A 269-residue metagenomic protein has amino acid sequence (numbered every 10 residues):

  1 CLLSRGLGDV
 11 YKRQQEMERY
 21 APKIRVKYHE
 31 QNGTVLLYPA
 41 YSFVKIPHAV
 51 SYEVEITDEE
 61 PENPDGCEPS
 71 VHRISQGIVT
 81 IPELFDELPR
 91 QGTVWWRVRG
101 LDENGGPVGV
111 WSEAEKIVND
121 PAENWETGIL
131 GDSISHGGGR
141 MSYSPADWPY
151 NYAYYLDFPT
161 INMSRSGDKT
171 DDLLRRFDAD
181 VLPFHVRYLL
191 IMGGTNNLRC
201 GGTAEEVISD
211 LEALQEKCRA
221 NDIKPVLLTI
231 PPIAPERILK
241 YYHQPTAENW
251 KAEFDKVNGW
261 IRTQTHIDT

Functional and structural regions predicted by a protein language model:
C1-Q14: Single conserved hydrophobic/aromatic residue that forms the stacking wall/gate of nucleotide- or nucleobase-binding
R13-P47, W111-E123: Pro/Thr/Ser/Gly-rich low-complexity, intrinsically disordered linker/stalk tracts
Y52-V54: Short beta-strand elements bearing conserved aromatic residues within extracellular beta-rich modules
I56-P89: Recognizes extended acidic, P/S/T-rich segments that occur within or adjacent to Ig-like beta-sandwich modules
G106, V110-S166, D171, R175-H185: Serine-esterase "nucleophile elbow" of acetyl-processing enzymes
S142-P149, T170-D210, K217, P231-R237: Oxyanion-hole/transition-state-stabilizing segment in secreted/luminal serine hydrolases and related acyltransferases
P235-T269: Substrate-gating cap/lid alpha-helix
